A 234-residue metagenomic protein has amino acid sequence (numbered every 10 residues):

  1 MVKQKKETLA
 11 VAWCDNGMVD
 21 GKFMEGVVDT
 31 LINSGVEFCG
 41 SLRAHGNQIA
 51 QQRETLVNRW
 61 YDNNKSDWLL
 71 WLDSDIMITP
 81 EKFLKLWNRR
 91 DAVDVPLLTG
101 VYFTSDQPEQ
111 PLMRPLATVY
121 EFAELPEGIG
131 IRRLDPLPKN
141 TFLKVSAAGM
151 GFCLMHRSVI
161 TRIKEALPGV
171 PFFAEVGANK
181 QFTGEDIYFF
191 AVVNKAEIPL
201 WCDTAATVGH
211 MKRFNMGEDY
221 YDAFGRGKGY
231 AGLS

Functional and structural regions predicted by a protein language model:
M1-N47, Q51: N-proximal low-complexity "stem/linker" segments adjacent to membrane-targeting elements
V2-K5, I163-S234: C-terminal catalytic/acceptor-binding lobe
W13-C14, G46, D75, W87-R89 (+2 more regions): Polar low-complexity intrinsically disordered regions
I32-G35, D91, N194: Anion (oxyanion) recognition and catalysis
C39, D67-L69, P96: Conserved acidic residues
E54-W68: Active-site nucleotide-sugar/metal-binding loop of Leloir-type enzymes
V57, T79-A174: Conserved catalytic core of nucleotide-sugar-dependent glycosyltransferases
K65-M77: Short beta-strand-to-loop acidic/aromatic patch adjacent to the donor-nucleotide binding site
